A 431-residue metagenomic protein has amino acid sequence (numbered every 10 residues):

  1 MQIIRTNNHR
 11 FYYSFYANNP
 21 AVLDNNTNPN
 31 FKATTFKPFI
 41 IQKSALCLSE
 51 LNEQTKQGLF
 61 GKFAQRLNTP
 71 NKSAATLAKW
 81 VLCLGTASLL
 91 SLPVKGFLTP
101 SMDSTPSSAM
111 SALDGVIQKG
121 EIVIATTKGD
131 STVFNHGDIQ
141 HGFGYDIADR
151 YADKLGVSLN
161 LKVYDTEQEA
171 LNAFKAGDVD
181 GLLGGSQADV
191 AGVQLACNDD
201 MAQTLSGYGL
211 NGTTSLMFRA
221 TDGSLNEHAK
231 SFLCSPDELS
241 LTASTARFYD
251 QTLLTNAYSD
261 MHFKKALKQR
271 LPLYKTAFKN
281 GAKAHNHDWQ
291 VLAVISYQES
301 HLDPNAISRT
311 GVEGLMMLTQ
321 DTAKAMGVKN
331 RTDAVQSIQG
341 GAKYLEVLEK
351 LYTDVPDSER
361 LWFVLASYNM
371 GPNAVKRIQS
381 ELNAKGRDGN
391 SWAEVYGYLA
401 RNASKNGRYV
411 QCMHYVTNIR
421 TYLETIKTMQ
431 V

Functional and structural regions predicted by a protein language model:
M1-T27, F31-I40, L46-E53, V81-L90: Non-Sec secretion/translocation targeting segments of pathogen effectors
S101-S107, Y145-K154, G212-T252, P272 (+1 more regions): Extended ligand-binding regions for polar small-molecule ligands
D103-G185: Extracytoplasmic small-molecule ligand-binding "clamshell" domains of the periplasmic binding protein/Venus flytrap
T126-K128, Q194-K230, S259, Y398-A400: Periplasmic-binding protein-like
Q251-L302, V335, Y352-T353: Export/targeting segments at the very N-terminus of extracytoplasmic proteins
H287-D303, I338-A342, V364-N369, I419: Short, functionally critical alpha-helical segments immediately adjacent to catalytic or ligand/cofactor-binding
N305-K329, Q336-V347, N390-Y396, I419: Substrate-binding/active-site groove segments that recognize and process beta-1,4-linked N-acetyl-hexosamine
V364-V431: Catalytic and substrate-binding regions of cell-wall glycan-acting enzymes that process beta-1,4-linked
